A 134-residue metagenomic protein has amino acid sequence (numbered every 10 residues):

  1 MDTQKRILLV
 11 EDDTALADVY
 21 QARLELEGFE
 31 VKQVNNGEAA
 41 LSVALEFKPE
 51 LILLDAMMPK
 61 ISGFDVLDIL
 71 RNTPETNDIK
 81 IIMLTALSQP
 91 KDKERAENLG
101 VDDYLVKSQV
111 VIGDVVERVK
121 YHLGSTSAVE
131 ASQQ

Functional and structural regions predicted by a protein language model:
M1-R6, G113-Q134: Non-catalytic signal-transmission and effector/linker regions of two-component phosphorelay proteins
E11: Conserved acidic carboxylate
T14-K32: Two-component/phosphorelay signaling modules centered on CheY-like receiver
Q33-L51: Acidic, metal-coordinating helix/loop segments flanking the phosphotransfer/catalytic sites of two-component signaling
D55, T85: Active-site residues of response regulator receiver
M58: Receiver (REC) domain active-site loop signature in two-component systems and cognate sites in sensor histidine kinases
